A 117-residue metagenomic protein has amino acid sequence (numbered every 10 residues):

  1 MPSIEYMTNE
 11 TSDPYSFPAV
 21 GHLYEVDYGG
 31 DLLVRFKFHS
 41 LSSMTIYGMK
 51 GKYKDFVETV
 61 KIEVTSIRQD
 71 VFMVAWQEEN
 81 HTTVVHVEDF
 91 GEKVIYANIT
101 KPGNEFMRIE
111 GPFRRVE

Functional and structural regions predicted by a protein language model:
P2-L32: Tryptophan-anchored aromatic micro-motifs
I4-M7, A75-E117: Beta-sheet ligand-binding and adhesion/scaffold domains
Y24-Y28, I46-M49, V74-E78, A97-T100: Short beta-strand segments that buttress and anchor functional surface loops
L32-I62, P102: N-terminal glycine/threonine-rich, aromatic-flanked beta-hairpin/loop signature
F38-S42, S66-R68, G91: Residue-level recognition of beta-strand termini and adjacent short loop/turns
S42-T45, V71-F72, K93-I95: Hydrophobic residues embedded in beta-strands of well-ordered beta-sheets
K52-E88: Contiguous, well-ordered beta-strand patches that form the walls/edges of small beta-barrel/beta-sandwich domains
